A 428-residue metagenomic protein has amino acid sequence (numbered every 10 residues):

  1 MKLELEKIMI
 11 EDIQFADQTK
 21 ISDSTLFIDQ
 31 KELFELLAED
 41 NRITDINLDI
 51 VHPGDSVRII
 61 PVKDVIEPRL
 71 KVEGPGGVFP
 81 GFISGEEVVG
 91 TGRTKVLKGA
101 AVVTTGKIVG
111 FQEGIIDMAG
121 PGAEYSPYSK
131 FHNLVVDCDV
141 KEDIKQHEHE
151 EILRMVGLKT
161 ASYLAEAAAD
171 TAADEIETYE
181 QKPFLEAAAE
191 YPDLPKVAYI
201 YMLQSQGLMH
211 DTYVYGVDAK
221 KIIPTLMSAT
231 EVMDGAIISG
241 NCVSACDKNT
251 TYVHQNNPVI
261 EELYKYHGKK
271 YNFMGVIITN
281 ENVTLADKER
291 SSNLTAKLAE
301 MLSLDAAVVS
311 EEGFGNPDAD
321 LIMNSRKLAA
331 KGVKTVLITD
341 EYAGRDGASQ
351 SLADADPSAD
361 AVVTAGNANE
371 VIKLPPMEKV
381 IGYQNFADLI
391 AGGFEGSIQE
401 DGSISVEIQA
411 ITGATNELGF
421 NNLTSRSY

Functional and structural regions predicted by a protein language model:
M1-I223, E395-Y428: Long, compositionally biased, glycine/small-hydrophobic-enriched stretches that function as flexible linkers, tethers
A188-N280: Membrane-embedded hairpin module used as a gating/binding unit in multi-pass transport and secretion proteins
Q204-S205, S310-A319, E341-G344: Gly/Ser/Thr-rich loops at beta-strand to alpha-helix junctions that form or flank small-molecule/cofactor-binding
N282-A296: A general structural motif
S303-L304, V308: Proline-aspartate-enriched helix->loop->beta-strand connector
A330-V336: A short helix->loop->beta-strand "cap" motif at the edges of active sites that frequently abuts
Y342-D360: Glycine-rich, charge-decorated loop segments at or immediately adjacent to ligand/cofactor-binding or catalytic sites
V362-E395: Extended, charge-rich low-complexity interaction segments
